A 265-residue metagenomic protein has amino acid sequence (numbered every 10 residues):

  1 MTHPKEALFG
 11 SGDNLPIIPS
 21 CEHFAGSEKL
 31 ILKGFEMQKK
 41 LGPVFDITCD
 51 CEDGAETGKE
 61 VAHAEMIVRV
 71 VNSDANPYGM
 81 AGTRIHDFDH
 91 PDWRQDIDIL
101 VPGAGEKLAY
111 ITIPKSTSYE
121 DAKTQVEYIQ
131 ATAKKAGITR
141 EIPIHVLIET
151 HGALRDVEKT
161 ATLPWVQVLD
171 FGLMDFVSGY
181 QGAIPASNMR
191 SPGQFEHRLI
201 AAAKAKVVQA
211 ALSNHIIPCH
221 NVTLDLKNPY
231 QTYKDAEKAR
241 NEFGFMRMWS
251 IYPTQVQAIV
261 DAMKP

Functional and structural regions predicted by a protein language model:
M1-P265: Expand to "…catalyze enediolate/carbanion chemistry for C-C bond making/breaking, isomerization, decarboxylation
